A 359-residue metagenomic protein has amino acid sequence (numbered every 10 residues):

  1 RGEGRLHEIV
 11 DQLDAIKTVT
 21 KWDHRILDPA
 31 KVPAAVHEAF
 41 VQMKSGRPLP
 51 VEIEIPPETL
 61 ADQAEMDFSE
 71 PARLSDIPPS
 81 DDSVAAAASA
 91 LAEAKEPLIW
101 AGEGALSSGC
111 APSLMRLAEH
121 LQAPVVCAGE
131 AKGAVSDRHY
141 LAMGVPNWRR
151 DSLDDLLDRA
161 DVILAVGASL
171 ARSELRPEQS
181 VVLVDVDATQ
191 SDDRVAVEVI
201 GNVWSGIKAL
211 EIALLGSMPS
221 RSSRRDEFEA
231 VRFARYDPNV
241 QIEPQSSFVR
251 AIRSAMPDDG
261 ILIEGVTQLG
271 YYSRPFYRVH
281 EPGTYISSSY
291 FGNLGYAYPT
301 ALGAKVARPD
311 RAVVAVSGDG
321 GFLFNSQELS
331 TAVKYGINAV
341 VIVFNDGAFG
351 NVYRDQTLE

Functional and structural regions predicted by a protein language model:
R1-G216, A255-D258, N338-V341, N351: N-terminal alpha/beta PP-like core and its mobile active-site loop of ThDP/TPP-dependent enzymes
D67-A72, V279-T284, D355-E359: Short glycine/proline- and charge-enriched loop/turn segments that cap or connect secondary-structure elements
D67-V84, M218-E243: Long, charged amphipathic helices and adjacent flexible linkers at domain junctions
H120, R159, A301-D310, S330-I337: Alpha-helix C-terminal capping segments
V162, I261, A312-V314: Structural motif
E227-D310: Active-site diphosphate/adenylate-binding microenvironment
D310-T331, F344: DG-centered beta-turn motif at the end of beta-strands
G336-E359: A short, conserved beta-to-alpha structural element at the edge of catalytic cores that scaffolds binding
